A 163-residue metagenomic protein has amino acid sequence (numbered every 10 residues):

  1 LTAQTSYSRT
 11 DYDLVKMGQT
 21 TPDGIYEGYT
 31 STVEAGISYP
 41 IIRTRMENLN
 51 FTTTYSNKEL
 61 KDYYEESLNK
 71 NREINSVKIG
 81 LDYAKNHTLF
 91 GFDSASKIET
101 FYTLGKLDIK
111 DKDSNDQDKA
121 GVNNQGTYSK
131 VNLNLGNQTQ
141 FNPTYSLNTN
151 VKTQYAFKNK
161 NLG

Functional and structural regions predicted by a protein language model:
L1-T88: Gram-negative/organellar outer-membrane beta-barrel architecture
K61-G163: C-terminal outer-membrane beta-barrel translocator/porin domains of Gram-negative envelope proteins and their
